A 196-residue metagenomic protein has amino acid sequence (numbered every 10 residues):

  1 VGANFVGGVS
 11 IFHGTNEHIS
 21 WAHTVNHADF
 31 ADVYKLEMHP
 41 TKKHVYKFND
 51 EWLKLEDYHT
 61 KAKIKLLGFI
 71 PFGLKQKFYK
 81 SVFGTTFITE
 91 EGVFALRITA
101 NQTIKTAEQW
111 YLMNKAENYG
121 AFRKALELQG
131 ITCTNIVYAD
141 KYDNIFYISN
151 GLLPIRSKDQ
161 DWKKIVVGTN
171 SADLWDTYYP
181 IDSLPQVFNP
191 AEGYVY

Functional and structural regions predicted by a protein language model:
V1-Y196: Mature extracytoplasmic enzyme cores
